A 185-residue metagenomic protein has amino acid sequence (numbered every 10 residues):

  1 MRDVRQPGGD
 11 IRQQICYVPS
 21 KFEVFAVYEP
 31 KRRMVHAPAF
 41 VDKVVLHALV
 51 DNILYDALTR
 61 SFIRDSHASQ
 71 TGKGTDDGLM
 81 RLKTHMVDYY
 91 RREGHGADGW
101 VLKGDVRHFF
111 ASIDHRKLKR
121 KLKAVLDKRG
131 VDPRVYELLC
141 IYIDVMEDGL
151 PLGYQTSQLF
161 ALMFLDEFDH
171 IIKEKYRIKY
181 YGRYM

Functional and structural regions predicted by a protein language model:
M1-L118, D144: Conserved two-metal-ion catalytic palm core of "right-hand" nucleic acid polymerases, unifying RNA-dependent RNA
H85, Y89-M185: Conserved polymerase palm-domain catalytic core
